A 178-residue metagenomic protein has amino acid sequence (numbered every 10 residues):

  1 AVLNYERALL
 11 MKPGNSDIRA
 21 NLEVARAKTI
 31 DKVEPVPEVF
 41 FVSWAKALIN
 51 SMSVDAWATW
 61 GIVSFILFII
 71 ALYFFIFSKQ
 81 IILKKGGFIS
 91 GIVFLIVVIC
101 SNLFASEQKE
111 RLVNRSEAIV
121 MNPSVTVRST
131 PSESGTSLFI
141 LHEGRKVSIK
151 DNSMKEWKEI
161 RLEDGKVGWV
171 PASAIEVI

Functional and structural regions predicted by a protein language model:
D31, V36-I76: Membrane-embedded alpha-helical segments of integral membrane proteins
K84-Q108: Internal/C-terminal transmembrane anchor helices
S129-E143: SH3/SH3-like (including bacterial SH3b) beta-barrel domains that bind proline-rich motifs or cell-wall ligands
F139-A172: SH3/SH3-like beta-barrel superfamily modules
